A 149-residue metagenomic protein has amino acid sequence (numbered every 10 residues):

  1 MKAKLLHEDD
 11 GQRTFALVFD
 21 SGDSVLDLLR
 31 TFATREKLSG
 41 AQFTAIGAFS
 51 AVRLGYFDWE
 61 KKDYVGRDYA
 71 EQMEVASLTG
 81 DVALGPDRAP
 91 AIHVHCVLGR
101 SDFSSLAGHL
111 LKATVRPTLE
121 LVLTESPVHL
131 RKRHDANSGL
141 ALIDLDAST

Functional and structural regions predicted by a protein language model:
M1-I92, V97-T149: N-terminal intrinsically disordered, cationic/polar leader segments that include organellar targeting peptides
